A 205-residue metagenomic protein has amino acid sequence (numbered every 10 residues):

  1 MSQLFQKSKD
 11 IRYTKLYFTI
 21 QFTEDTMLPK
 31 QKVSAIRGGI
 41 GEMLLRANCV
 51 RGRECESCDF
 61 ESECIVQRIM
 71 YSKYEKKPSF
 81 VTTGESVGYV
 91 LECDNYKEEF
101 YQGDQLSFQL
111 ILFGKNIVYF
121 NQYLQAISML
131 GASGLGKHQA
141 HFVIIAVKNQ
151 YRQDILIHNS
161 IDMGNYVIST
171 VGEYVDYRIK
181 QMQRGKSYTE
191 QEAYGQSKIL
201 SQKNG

Functional and structural regions predicted by a protein language model:
M1-G205: RNA-interacting cores
